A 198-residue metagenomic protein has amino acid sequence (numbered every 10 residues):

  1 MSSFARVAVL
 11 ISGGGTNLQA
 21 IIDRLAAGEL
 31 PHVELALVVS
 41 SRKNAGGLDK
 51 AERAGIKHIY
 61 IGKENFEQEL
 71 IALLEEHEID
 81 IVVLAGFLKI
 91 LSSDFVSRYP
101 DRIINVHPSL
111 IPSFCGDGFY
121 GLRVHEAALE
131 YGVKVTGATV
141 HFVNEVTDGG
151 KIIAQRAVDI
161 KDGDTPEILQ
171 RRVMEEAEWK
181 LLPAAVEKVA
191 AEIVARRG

Functional and structural regions predicted by a protein language model:
M1-G198: One-carbon transfer enzymes
